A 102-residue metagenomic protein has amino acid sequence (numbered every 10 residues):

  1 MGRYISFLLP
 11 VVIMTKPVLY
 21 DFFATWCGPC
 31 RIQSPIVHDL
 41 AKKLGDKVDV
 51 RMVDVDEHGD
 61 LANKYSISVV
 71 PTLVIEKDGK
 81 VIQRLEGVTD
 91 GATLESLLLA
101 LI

Functional and structural regions predicted by a protein language model:
M1-I13: N-terminal amphipathic/basic-hydrophobic helices that include classical n-h-c signal peptides and signal-anchor
M14-F23: Short active-site neighborhood of thiol/selenol oxidoreductases, capturing the structured segment around
F22, A41, G45-G59: Thiol-based oxidoreductase modules, predominantly thioredoxin-like and allied folds used for disulfide exchange
C27-C30, L73: The canonical Cys-X-X-Cys-His
R31-L44: Typically the conserved alpha-helix immediately C-terminal to a functionally engaged Cys/Sec in thioredoxin-like
G59-D60, A92: Acidic phosphotransfer microenvironment of two-component signaling modules
Y65-V74: Structural micro-motif
K77-I102: Non-catalytic, surface beta->alpha helical segment in thiol-disulfide oxidoreductase systems
